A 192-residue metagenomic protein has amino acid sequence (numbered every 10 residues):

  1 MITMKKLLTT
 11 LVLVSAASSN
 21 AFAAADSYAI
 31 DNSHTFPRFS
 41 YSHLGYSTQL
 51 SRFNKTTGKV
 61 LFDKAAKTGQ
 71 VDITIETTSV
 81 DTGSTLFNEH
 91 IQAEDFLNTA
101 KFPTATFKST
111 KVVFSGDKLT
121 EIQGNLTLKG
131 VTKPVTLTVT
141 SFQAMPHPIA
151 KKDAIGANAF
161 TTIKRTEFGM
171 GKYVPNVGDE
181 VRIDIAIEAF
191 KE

Functional and structural regions predicted by a protein language model:
I2-F22: Gram-negative bacterial Sec-dependent N-terminal signal peptides
A23-E192: Low-complexity, acidic/polar, glycine-enriched regions of mature
